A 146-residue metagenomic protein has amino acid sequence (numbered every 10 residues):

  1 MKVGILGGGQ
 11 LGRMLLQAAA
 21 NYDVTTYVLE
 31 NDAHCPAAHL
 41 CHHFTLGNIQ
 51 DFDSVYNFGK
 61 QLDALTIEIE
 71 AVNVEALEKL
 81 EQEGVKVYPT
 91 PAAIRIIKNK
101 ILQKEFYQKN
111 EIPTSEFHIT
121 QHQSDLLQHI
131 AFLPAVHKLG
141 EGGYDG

Functional and structural regions predicted by a protein language model:
M1-A93, I97-K98, L102: ATP-binding N-terminal substructure of ATP-dependent carboxylate-amine bond-forming enzymes
I96-G146: Active-site nucleotide/adenylate-binding loops and adjacent lid/helix of ATP-dependent enzymes
